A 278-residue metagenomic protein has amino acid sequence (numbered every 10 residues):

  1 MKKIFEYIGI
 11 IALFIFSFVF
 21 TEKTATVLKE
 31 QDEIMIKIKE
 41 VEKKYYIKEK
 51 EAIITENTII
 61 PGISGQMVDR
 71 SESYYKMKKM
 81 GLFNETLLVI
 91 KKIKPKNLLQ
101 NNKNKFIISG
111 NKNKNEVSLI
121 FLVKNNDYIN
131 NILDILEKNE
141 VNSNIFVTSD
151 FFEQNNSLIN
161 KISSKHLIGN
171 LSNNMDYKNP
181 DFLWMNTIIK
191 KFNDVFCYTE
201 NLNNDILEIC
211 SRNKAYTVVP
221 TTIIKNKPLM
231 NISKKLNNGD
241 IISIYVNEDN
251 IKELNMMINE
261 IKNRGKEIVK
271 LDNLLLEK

Functional and structural regions predicted by a protein language model:
K2-L119, D127, I268-K278: N-terminal pre-catalytic segment of deacetylase/amide-hydrolase enzymes
N102-F106, I224-N231: A short, well-structured beta->alpha microelement
N115, N126-L133, E137-P228, N238-I242: Metal-dependent polysaccharide deacetylase catalytic core of the NodB/CE4 family, i.e., the active-site-bearing domain
F152, D249-K278: C-terminal domain-boundary segment and adjacent tail
E200, Y245, L274: Conserved residues at the C-terminal ends of beta-strands
K234: S-adenosylmethionine/decaboxylated-SAM
G239-D249, E253: Catalytic cysteine-centered active loop of the rhodanese-like fold, especially the PTP/DSP P-loop
